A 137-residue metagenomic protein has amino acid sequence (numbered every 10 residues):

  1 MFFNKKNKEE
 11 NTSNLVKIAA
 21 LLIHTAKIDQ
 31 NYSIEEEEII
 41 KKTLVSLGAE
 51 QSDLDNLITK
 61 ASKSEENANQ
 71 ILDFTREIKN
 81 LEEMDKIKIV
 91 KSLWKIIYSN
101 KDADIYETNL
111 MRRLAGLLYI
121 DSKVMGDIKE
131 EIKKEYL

Functional and structural regions predicted by a protein language model:
M1-I28, S33-L137: Small-residue-enriched hydrophobic alpha-helices in membranes
